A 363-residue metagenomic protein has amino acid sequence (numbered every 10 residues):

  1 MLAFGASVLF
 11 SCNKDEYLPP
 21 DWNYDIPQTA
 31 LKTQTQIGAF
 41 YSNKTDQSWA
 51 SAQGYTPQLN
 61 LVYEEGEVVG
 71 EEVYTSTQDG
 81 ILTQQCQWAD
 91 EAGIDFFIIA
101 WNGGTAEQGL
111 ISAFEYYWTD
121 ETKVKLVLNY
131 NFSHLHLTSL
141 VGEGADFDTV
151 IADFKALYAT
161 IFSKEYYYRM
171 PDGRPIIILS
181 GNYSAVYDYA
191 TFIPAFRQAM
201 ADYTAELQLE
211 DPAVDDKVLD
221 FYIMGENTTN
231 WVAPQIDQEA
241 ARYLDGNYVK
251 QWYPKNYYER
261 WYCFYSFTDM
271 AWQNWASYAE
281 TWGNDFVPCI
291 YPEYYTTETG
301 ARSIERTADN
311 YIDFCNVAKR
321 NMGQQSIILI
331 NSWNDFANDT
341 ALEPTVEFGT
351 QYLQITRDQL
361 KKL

Functional and structural regions predicted by a protein language model:
M1-G5: Sec-dependent N-terminal signal peptides
V8-S11: C-terminal motif of bacterial Sec signal peptides marking the signal peptidase cleavage site
N13-E16: Bacterial signal peptide processing site
P19-L363: Glycan-processing catalytic domains of CAZymes
